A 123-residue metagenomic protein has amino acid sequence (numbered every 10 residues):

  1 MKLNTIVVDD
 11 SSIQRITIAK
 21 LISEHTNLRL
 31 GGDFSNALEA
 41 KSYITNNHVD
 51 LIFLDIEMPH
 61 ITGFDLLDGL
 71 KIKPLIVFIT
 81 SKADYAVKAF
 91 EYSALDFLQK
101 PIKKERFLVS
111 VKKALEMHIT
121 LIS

Functional and structural regions predicted by a protein language model:
M1-N4: Non-catalytic signal-transmission and effector/linker regions of two-component phosphorelay proteins
V8-D9, F34, I52, I79: Conserved sequence signature across two-component system core domains
D10-S11, I56: Generic detector of well-ordered alpha-helical packing
S11-G32, G69: Two-component/phosphorelay signaling modules centered on CheY-like receiver
G32-S35, Q99: Short loop/edge segments at beta-strand edges and connector loops that shape dinucleotide/nucleotide cofactor-binding
N36-A40: Short alpha-helical segment
K41-Y43, L51-I122: CheY-like receiver
N47: Active-site charged/polar residues at nucleotide-handling catalytic sites that mediate phosphoryl, nucleotidyl
